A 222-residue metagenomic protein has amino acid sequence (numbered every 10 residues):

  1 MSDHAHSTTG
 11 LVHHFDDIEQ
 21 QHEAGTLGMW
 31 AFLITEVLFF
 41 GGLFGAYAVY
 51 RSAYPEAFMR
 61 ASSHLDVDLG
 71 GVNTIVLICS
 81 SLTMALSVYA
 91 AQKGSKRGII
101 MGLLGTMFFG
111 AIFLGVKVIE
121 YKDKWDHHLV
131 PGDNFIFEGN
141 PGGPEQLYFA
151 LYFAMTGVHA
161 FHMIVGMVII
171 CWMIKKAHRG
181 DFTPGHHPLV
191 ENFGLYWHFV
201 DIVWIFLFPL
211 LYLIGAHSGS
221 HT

Functional and structural regions predicted by a protein language model:
M1-T222: ...captures the hydrophobic TM-helix bundle architecture rather than a specific catalytic motif, and can also fire on
